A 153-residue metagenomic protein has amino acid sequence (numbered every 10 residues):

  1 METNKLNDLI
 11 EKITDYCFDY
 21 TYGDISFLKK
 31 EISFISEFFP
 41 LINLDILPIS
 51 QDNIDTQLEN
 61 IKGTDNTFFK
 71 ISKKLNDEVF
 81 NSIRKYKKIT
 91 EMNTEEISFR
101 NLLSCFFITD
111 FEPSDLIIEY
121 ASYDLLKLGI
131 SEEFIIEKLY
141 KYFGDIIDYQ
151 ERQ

Functional and structural regions predicted by a protein language model:
M1-Q153: Structured binding/interaction patches within domain cores
